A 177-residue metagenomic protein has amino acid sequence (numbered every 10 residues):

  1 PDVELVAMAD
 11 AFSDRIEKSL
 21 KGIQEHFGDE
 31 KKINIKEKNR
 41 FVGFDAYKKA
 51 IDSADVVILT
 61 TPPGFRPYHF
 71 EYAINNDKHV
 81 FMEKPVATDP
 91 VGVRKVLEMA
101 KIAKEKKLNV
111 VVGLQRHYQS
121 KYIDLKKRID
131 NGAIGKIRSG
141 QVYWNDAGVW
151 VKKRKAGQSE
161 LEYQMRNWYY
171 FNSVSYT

Functional and structural regions predicted by a protein language model:
P1-K78, V91-K107: N-terminal glycine-/serine-/threonine-rich beta1-alpha1-beta2 phosphate-ribose binding loop of Rossmann-like
D10, P63, P85-V86, V93 (+2 more regions): Proline- and acidic/polar-enriched loop/turn elements at helix boundaries
L59, M82, T88, V110-V112: Hydrophobic residues in well-ordered beta-strands that form the structural core
D77-H79, G132-A133: Extracytoplasmic "Venus flytrap"/periplasmic binding protein-like
D89-V91, S120: Conserved PLP phosphate-binding loop immediately N-terminal to the Schiff-base lysine helix in PLP-dependent enzymes
K106-V111, R116-Y176: Predominantly a Rossmann-like dinucleotide-binding segment in NAD(P)-dependent oxidoreductases
